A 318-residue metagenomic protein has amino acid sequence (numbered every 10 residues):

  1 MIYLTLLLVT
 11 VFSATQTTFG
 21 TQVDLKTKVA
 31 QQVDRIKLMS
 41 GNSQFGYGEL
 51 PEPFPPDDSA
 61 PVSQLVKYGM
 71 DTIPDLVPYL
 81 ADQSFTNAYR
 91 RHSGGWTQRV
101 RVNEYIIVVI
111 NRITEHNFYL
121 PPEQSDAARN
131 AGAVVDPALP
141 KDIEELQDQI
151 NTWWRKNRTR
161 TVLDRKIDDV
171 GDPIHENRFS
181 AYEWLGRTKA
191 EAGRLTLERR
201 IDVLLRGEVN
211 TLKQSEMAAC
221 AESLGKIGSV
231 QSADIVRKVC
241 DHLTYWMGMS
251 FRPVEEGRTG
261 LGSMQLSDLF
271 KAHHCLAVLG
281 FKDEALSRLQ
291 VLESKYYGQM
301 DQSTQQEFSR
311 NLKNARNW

Functional and structural regions predicted by a protein language model:
I2-A14: Bacterial N-terminal signal peptides
T17-W318: Extended repeat-based scaffolds of very large eukaryotic assembly and lipid-transport proteins
